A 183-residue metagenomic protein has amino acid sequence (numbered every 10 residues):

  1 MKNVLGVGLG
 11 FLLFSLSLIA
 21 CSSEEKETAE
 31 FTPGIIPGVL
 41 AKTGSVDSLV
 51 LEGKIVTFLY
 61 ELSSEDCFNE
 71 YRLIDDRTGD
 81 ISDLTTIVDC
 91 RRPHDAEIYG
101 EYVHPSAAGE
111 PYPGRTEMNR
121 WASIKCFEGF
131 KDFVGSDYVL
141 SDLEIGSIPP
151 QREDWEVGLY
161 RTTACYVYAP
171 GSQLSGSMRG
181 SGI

Functional and structural regions predicted by a protein language model:
M1-L9: Bacterial N-terminal signal peptides that target proteins for export
S17-A20: C-terminal motif of bacterial Sec signal peptides marking the signal peptidase cleavage site
S22-I183: Primary mode marks residue(s) on the alpha4-beta5-alpha5 output face of response regulator receiver
